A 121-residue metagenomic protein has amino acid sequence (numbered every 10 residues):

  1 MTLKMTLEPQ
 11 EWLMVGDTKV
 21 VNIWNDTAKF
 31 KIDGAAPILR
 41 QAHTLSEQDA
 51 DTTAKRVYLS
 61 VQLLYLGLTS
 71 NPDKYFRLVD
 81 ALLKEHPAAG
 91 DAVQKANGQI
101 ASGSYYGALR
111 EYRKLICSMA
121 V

Functional and structural regions predicted by a protein language model:
M1-V121: Terminal leader/tail segments of proteins
